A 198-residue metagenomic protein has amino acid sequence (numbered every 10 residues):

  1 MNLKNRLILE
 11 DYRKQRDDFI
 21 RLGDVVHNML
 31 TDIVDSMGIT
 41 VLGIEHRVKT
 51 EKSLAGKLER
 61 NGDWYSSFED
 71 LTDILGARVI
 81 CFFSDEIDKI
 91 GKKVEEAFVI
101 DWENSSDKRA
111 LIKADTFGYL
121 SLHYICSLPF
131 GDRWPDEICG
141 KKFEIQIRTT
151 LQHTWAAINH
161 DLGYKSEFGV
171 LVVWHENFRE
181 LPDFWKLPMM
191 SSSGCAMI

Functional and structural regions predicted by a protein language model:
M1-A77, C81, D85, K186: Charge-rich, low-complexity segments
M1-D18, L22, C139-I198: An acidic, glycine-/histidine-flanked metal-binding catalytic module
L30-V41, W102, D132, S192 (+1 more regions): Long, hydrophobic, amphipathic alpha-helical segments used as structural scaffolds
L75-A77, L120-Y124, K141-F143: Generic beta-strand structural signal
C81, C126-L128, I147-T149: Flexible glycine-/small-residue-rich
K89-I90, R133-D136, H153-A156: Short helix/loop capping segments that flank catalytic or ligand/cofactor-binding pockets
I90-A97: Short amphipathic alpha-helices in soluble, non-transmembrane regions that often serve as interface/regulatory elements
D101-L128, D132-P135: Short Gly/Thr-rich strand-loop-strand
